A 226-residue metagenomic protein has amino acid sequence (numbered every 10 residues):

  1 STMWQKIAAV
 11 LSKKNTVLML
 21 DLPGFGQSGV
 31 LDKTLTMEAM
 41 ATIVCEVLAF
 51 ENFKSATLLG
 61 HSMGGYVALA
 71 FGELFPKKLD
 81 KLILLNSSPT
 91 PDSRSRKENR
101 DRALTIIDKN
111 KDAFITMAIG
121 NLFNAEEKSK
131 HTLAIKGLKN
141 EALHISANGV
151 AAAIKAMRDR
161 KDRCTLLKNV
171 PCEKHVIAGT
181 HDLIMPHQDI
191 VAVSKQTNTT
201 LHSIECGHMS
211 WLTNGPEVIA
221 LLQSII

Functional and structural regions predicted by a protein language model:
S1-K33, M37, V47: Conserved HGGG/HGGXW glycine-rich cap/lid loop of the alpha/beta-hydrolase fold
D21, T57, D80-I83: Residue in the alpha/beta-hydrolase core beta-strand immediately N-terminal to the catalytic nucleophile
E38-A56: Conserved acidic catalytic loop of the alpha/beta-hydrolase fold
G60-G64, A68: Gly/Ala-rich beta-loop-alpha elbow adjacent to hydrolase catalytic centers
L69-L74, K78-T116, L122: Flexible "cap/lid" loop of the alpha/beta hydrolase fold
D92-E98, K109-N169: Conserved alpha/beta-hydrolase catalytic His-Asp/Glu region
P171-L212: Conserved loop-alpha-helix segment in the C-terminal half of the alpha/beta-hydrolase fold that carries the catalytic
L212-S224: Post-His helix in hydrolase/transferase enzymes
